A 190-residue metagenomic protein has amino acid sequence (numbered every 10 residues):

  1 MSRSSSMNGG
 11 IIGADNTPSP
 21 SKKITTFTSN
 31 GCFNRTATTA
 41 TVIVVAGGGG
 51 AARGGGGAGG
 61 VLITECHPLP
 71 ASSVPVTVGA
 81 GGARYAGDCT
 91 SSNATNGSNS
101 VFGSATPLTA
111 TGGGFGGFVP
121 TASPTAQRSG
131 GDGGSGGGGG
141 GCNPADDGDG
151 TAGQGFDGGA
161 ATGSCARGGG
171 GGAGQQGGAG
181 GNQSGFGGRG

Functional and structural regions predicted by a protein language model:
M1-T26, Q154, G158-G172: Glycine-rich, low-complexity segments
I12-A46: GGW-centered surface loops in extracellular recognition modules
T17-K23, T36-T39, G56, P70 (+2 more regions): A short, polar/charged loop/turn motif at coil->beta-strand junctions and beta-hairpin connectors
T26-N34, V45-G103, F118-P120, G180 (+1 more regions): Glycine-rich strand-loop-strand elements at beta-sheet edges
G82-D147: Acidic, low-complexity glycine/serine/threonine-rich segments
P124-G174, G188-G190: Glycine-rich (often Gly-Gly/Gly-Pro-rich) flexible segments and glycine-rich loop motifs, frequently accented by
A173-Q175, N182-Q183: Intrinsically disordered, low-complexity Arg/Gly-biased segments of eukaryotic RNA-associated proteins
